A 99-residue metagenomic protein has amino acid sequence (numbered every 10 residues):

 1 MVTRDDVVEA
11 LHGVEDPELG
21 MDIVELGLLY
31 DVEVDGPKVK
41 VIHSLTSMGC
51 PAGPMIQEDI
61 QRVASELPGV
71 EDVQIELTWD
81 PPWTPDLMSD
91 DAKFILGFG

Functional and structural regions predicted by a protein language model:
M1-G99: Domain-level signature for proteins that mediate thiol-based redox and metal-cofactor handling
